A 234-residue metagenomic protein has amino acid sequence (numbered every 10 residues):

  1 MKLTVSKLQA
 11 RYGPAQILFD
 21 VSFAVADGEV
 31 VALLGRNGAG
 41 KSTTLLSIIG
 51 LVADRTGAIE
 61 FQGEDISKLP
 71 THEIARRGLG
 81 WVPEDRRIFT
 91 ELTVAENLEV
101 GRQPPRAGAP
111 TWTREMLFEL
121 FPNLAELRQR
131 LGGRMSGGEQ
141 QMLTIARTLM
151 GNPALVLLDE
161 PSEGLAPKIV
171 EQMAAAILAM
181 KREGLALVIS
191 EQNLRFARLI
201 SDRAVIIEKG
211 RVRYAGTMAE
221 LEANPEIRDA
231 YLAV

Functional and structural regions predicted by a protein language model:
G13, D54, L69, V94-W112 (+3 more regions): ABC-type ATPase nucleotide-binding domains, specifically the catalytic core motifs of the NBD
L34-R36: The feature captures the beta-strand-to-loop junction immediately N-terminal to the Walker
I49: Helix-to-loop junction immediately C-terminal to a conserved catalytic motif
G57-E64, R77, P110-R114: Conserved ABC transporter NBD signature motif
T148-L149: ABC ATPase C-loop
V156-E160: Catalytic Walker B motif of ABC-type/P-loop ATPase nucleotide-binding domains
